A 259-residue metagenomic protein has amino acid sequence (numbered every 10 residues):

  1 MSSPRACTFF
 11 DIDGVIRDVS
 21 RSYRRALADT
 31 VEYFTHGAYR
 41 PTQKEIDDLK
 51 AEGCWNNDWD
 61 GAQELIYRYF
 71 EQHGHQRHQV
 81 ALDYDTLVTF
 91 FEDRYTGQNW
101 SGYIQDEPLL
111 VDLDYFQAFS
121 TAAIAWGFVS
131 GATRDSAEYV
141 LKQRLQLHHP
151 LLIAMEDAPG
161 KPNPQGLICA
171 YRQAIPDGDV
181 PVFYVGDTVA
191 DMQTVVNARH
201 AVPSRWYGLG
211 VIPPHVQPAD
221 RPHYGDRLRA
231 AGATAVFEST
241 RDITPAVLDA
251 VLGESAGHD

Functional and structural regions predicted by a protein language model:
M1-D47: Active-site neighborhood of HAD-like aspartate-dependent phosphohydrolases
M1-F10, E64, E71-L82, T86-V88 (+1 more regions): Non-catalytic pre-domain segments flanking phosphatase-related domains
S2, F119-I124, Q173-P181, A250-V251: Glycine-rich phosphate-binding loop signature in dinucleotide/nucleotide-binding domains
P4, F9, D93-F128, A132-E138 (+1 more regions): Short, acidic loop-to-helix structural element flanking the phosphoryl-transfer center in phosphate-processing enzymes
A28-H36, W59-R77, A170: Helix-loop "lid/cap" segments that line or gate small-molecule binding pockets
G127, A132-F183, T188-W206: Substrate-recognition "cap/lid" segment bordering the active-site pocket of phosphatases
Y184-A235: Acidic, Mg2+-coordinating phosphoryl-transfer loop and its flanking beta/alpha structural elements, shared across
T234-I243: Short acidic-hydrophobic, aromatic-tinged amphipathic segments that line or gate anion-handling sites
